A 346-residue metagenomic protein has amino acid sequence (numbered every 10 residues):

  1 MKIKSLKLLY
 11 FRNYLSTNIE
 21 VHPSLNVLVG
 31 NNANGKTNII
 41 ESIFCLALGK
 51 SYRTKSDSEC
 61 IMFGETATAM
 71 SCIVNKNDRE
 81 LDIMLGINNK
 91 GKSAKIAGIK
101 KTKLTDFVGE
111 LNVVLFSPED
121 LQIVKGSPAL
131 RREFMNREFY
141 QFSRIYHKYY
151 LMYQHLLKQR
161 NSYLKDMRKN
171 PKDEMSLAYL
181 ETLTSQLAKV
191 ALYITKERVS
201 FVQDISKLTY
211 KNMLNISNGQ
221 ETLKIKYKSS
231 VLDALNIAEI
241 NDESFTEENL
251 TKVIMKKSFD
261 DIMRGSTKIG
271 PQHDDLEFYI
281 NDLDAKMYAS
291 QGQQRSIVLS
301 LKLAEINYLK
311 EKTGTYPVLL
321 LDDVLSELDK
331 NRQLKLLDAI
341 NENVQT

Functional and structural regions predicted by a protein language model:
M1-N31, P171-V318, E327-N331, K335-N343: Conserved NTPase motor "head" modules and their coupling/switch loops across ABC/AAA+ ATPases, GTPases, and GHKL ATPases
F11, L15-I96, Y153, M167-K172 (+2 more regions): Conserved P-loop NTP-binding catalytic core
C45-L130, F134, F139-F142, Y146 (+3 more regions): Nucleotide-state sensing region of NTPase/ATPase domains
C72, Q345-T346: Structural recognition of the conserved hydrophobic beta-strand(s) that form the central parallel beta-sheet of P-loop
L115, V318-L320: Structural motif
Q122-I123, L130-E174, E181, S185: Long, charged N-terminal accessory/stalk domains
D322-V324: Walker B catalytic acidic pair
